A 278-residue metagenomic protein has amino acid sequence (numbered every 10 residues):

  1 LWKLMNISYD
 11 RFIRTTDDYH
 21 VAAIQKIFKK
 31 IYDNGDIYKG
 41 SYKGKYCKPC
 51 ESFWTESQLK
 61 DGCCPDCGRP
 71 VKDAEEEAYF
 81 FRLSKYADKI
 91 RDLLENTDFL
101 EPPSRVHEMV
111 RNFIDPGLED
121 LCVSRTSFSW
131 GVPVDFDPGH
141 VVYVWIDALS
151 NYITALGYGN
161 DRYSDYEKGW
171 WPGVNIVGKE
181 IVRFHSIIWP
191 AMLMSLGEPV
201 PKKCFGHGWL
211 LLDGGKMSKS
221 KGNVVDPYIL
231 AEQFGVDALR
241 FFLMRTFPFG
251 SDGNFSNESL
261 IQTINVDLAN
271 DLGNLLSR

Functional and structural regions predicted by a protein language model:
L1-I37, E51: N-terminal Rossmann-like or analogous alpha/beta NTP/dinucleotide-binding catalytic cores that position adenine
Y9, I13, K39, V182-P190: Histidine-centered catalytic micro-motifs
Y19-A23, P49, C67, A74-R278: Structured secondary-structure scaffolds
K26-K30, T55-L59, S220: Short, surface-exposed amphipathic charged segments that create phosphate/polyanion-binding patches used for binding
K30, Y46, F53, C63 (+1 more regions): The −1 position to Zn-ligating cysteines in a subset of zinc-ribbon hairpins
D36-S41, V71-K72: A short alpha-helix-loop-beta-strand transition element characteristic of N-terminal alpha/beta dinucleotide-binding
K43, L59-D61: Short metal-coordination and nucleic-acid-contact micro-motifs, chiefly zinc-binding Cys/His arrays
W54, P70-V71: Cys/His-rich microdomains that often coordinate metals
